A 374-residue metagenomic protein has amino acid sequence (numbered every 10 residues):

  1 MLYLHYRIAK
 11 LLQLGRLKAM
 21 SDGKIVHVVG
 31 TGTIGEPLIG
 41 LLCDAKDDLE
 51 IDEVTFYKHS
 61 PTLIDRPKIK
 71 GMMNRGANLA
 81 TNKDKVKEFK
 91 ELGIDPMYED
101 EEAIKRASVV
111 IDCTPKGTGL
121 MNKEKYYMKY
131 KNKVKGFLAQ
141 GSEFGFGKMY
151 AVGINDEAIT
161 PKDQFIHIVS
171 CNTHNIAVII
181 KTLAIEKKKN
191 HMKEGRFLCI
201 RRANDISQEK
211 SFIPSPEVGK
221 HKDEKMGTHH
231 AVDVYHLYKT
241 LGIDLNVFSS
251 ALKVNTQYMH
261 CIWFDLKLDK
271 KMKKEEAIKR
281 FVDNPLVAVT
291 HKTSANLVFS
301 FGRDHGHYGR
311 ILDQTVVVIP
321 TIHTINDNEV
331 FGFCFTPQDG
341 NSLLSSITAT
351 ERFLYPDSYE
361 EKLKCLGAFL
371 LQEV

Functional and structural regions predicted by a protein language model:
M1-A19, E99: N-terminal amphipathic/basic-hydrophobic helices that include classical n-h-c signal peptides and signal-anchor
R7-I8, N175, K210-S215: Charge-dense, intrinsically disordered terminal/linker segments
S21-S207, D357, E361-L371: N-terminal Rossmann-like NAD(P) cofactor-binding subdomain of oxidoreductases, focused on the glycine-rich
G32, E36, M97, I104 (+5 more regions): Electropositive phosphate-/nucleotide-binding environments in soluble metabolic enzymes
P37-D44, D48-D95, H191-E194, L198-C334: C-terminal substrate-binding/catalytic lobe of Rossmann-fold NAD(P)-dependent oxidoreductases
I39-G40, A177-A184, A231-Y235, E275-I278 (+1 more regions): Predominant activation on well-ordered alpha-helical scaffold segments within soluble catalytic domains
I166, S170-H174, H221, T336-G340: Short, conserved micro-motifs enriched in small and acidic residues
D304-V374: NAD(P)-dependent Rossmann-like dehydrogenase/reductase catalytic/cofactor-binding core
